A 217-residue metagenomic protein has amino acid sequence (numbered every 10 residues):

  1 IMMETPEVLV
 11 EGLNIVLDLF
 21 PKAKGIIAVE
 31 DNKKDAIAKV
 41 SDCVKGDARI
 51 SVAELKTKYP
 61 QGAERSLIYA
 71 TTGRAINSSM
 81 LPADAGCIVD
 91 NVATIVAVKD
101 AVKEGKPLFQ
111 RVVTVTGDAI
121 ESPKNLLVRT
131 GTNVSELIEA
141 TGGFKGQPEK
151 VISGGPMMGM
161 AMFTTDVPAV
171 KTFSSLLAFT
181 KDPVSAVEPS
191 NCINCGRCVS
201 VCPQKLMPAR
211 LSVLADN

Functional and structural regions predicted by a protein language model:
M3-L19: Histidine-anchored nucleotide/phosphate-binding helix
K22-V134, A140-K145, G155: Hydrophobic alpha-helical positions that pack around
A38-K39, A63-R65, M162-T165, E188-P189 (+1 more regions): Short, well-ordered secondary-structure micro-motifs
Q110-V112, P123, P148, F173 (+2 more regions): Active-site lining segments that contact anionic ligands and/or coordinate catalytic metals
V113-V115, G146-S174: Ubiquitin-like/PB1-type beta-grasp interaction modules and other compact soluble beta-rich domains
G131, E136-I138, V151, C202 (+1 more regions): Short alpha-helical segments in extracytoplasmic peptidoglycan/chitin-binding modules and envelope-associated proteins
S174-P189, R197-N217: Ferredoxin-type iron-sulfur electron-transfer modules in oxidoreductases and energy-metabolism complexes
C192: Short Cys/His-rich zinc-binding micro-motifs
